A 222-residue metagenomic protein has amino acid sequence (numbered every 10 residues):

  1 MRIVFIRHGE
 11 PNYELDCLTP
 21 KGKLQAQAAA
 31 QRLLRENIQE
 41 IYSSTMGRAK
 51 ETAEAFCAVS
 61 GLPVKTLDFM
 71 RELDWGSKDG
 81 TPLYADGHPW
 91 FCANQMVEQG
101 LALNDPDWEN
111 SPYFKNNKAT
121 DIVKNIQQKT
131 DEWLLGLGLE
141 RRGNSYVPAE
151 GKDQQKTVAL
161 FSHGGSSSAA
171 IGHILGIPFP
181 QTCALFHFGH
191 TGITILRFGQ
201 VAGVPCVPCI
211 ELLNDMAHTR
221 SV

Functional and structural regions predicted by a protein language model:
M1-L67, R71: Active-site-proximal alpha-helix that buttresses catalytic centers in soluble enzyme cores
R2-I6, Y42, Q155-S162, S166: Beta-strand elements within well-structured catalytic alpha/beta cores of enzymes that handle phosphate/sulfate esters
G9, G164, N214-M216: Active-site metal-binding loops of divalent metal-dependent hydrolases
R32, T52, N125, K129-W133 (+1 more regions): Amphipathic alpha-helical segments that form well-ordered structural scaffolds and often line/cohere around active
Q39-F69, A93-A102, D107, R197-V222: Conserved histidine-centered catalytic loops in small-molecule metabolism enzymes
M46-K50, G164-G165, H190: Alpha-helix N-cap/helix-start capping motif
G61-L139: Phosphate-handling substructures
L73-G87, F91-C92, E140, N144-T157 (+1 more regions): Acidic, low-complexity terminal tails and accessory targeting/binding regions of phosphate-metabolizing enzymes
